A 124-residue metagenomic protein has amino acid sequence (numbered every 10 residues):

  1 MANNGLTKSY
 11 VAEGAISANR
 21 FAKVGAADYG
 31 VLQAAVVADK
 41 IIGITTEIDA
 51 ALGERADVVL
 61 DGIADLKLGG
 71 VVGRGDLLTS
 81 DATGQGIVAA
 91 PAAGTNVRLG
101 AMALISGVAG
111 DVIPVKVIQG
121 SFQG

Functional and structural regions predicted by a protein language model:
M1-G124: Surface-exposed, low-hydrophobicity beta-strand/loop segments enriched in small/polar/acidic residues
